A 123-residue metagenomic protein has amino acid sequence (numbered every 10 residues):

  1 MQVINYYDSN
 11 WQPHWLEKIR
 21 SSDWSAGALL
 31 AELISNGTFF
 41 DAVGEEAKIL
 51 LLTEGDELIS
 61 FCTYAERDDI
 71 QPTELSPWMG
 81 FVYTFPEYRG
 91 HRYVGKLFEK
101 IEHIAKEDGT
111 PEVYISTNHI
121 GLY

Functional and structural regions predicted by a protein language model:
M1-T38: Short amphipathic alpha-helix that is part of the acyltransferase structural core
W15-I19, M79, L97: Residue-level preference for hydrophobic side chains embedded in well-ordered alpha helices
F39-L51, W78: A short helix-loop-beta-strand connector motif used in the catalytic cores of GNAT acetyltransferases and, in some
L51, E57-R67, W78, Y83: Conserved beta-strand in the GNAT
F81-T84, G90-H103: Conserved acetyl-CoA-binding loop-helix of GNAT-fold acetyltransferases
A105-T117: Conserved GNAT acetyl-CoA-binding A-motif
Y123: Conserved active-site tyrosine of GNAT-family acetyltransferases
